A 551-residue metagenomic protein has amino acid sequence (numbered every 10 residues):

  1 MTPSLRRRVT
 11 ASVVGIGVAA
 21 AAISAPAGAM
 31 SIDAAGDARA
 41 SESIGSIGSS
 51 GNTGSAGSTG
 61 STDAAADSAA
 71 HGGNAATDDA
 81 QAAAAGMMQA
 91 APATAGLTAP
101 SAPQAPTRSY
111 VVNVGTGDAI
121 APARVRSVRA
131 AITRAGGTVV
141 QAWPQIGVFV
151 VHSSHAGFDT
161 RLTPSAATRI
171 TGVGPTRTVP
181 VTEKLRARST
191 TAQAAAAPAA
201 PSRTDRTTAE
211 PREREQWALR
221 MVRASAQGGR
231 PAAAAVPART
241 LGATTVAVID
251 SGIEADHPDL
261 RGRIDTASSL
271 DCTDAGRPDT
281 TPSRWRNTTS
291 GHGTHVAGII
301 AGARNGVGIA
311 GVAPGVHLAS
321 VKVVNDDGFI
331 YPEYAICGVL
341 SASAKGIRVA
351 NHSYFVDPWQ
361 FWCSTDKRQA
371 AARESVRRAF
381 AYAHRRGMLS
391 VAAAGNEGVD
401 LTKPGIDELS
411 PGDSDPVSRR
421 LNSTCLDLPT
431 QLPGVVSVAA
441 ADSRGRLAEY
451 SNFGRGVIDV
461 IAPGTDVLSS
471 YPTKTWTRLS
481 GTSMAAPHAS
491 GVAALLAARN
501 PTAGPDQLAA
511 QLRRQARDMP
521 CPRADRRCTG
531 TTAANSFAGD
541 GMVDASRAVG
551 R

Functional and structural regions predicted by a protein language model:
M1-D33: Secretory targeting and sorting signals
R6, S31-G36, A40, A70-G72 (+6 more regions): C-terminal subdomain of the subtilisin-like protease fold in secreted/lumenal serine endopeptidases
E42-G45, S61, D67, H71 (+6 more regions): Protease zymogen maturation seam
D67-T190: Inhibitory N-terminal propeptides of secreted protease zymogens
R203-G315, C337, S343-A372, G398 (+3 more regions): Active-site core segment of subtilase-fold serine proteases
D250, M388, G412-A498, T502 (+2 more regions): Extracellular S/T/G-rich loop segment that most often corresponds to the catalytic His/Ser-adjacent loop
T280-T288, P472-M484, T532-A534: Short pre-catalytic strand/loop immediately N-terminal to key active-site residues, enriched for Gly-Thr
V323-L428, P472-P487: Substrate-binding/access-modulating region of protease and related hydrolase catalytic domains
